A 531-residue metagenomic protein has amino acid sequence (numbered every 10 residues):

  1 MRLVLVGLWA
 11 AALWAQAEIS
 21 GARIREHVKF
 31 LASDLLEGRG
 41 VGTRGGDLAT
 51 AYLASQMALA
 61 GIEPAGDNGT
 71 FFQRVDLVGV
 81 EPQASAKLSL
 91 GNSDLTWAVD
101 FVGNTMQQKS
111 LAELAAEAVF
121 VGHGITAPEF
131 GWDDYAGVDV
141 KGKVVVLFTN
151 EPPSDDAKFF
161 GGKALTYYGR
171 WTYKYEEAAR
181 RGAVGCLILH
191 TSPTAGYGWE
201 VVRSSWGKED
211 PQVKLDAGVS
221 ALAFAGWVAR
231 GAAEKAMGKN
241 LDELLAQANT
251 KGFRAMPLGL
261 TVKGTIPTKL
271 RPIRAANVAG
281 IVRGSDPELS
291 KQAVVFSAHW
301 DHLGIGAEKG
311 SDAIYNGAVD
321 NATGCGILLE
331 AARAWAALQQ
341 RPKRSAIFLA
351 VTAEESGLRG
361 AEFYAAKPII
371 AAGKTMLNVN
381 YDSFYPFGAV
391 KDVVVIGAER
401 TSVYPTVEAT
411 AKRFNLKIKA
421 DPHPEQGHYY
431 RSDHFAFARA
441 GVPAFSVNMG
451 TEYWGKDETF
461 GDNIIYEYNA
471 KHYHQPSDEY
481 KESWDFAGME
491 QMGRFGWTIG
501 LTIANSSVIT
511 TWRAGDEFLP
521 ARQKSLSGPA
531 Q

Functional and structural regions predicted by a protein language model:
A15, A98-D216, S220-F224, R283 (+5 more regions): Extracellular/luminal Protease-associated
E18-R44, A60, P64-G66, A229 (+3 more regions): N-terminal capping segment at the start of a domain
I19, R23-E26, F30, R44-Q56 (+13 more regions): Extracytoplasmic/secreted proteins, especially bacterial periplasmic and envelope-associated proteins
E37-K158, G259, L270, R274-A275: Noncatalytic luminal/extracellular "stalk/propeptide" segments of secretory-pathway proteins
G91, L95-G137, A217-G317, R333 (+1 more regions): Soluble metallo-hydrolase cores and metallopeptidase-like ectodomains found primarily in the secretory/periplasmic
L95-A98, A136, V213-L215, S220-D242 (+1 more regions): Metal-dependent peptidase/peptidase-like ectodomains
K163-G169, Y173, E177, P193-T194 (+5 more regions): Acidic/histidine-rich catalytic neighborhood of metal-dependent amide-processing enzymes
R333, A337, I347, W454-R522 (+1 more regions): His/Asp/Glu-rich mid-to-C-terminal helical/loop segments that flank catalytic regions of hydrolases
